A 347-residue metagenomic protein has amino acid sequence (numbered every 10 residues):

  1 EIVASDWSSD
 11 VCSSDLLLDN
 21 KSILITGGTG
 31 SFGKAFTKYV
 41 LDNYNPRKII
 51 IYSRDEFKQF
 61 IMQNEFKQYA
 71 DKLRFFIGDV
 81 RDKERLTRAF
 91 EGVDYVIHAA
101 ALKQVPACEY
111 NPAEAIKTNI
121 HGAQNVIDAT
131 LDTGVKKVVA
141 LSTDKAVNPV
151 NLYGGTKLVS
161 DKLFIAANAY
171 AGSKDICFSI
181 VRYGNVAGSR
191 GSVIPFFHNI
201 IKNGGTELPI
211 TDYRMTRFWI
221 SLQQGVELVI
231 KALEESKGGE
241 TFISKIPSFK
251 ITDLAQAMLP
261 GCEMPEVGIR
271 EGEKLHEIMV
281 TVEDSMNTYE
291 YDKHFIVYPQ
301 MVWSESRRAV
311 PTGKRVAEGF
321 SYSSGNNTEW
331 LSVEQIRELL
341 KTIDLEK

Functional and structural regions predicted by a protein language model:
E1-C12: Single conserved hydrophobic/aromatic residue that forms the stacking wall/gate of nucleotide- or nucleobase-binding
K21-L41: N-terminal Rossmann NAD(P)H-binding glycine-rich loop of SDR-like oxidoreductase domains
N45-K58: Conserved glycine-rich Rossmann-like NAD(P)H-binding loop of the short-chain dehydrogenase/reductase
S53, F76-I77, K117, E266: Conserved residues in the N-terminal Rossmann fold of short-chain dehydrogenase/reductase
R74-Y95: Conserved Rossmann-fold cofactor-binding substructure of NAD(P)-dependent oxidoreductases
Y95-H98, L102-L158, K162, A166: Conserved Rossmann-fold NAD(P)-dependent oxidoreductase catalytic core, especially the SDR/UDP-sugar
L152-Y153, L158-S236, P247-G261: NAD(P)-dependent short-chain dehydrogenase/reductase
P209-K347: C-terminal substrate-binding subdomain of Rossmann-fold SDR/epimerase-dehydratase oxidoreductases
